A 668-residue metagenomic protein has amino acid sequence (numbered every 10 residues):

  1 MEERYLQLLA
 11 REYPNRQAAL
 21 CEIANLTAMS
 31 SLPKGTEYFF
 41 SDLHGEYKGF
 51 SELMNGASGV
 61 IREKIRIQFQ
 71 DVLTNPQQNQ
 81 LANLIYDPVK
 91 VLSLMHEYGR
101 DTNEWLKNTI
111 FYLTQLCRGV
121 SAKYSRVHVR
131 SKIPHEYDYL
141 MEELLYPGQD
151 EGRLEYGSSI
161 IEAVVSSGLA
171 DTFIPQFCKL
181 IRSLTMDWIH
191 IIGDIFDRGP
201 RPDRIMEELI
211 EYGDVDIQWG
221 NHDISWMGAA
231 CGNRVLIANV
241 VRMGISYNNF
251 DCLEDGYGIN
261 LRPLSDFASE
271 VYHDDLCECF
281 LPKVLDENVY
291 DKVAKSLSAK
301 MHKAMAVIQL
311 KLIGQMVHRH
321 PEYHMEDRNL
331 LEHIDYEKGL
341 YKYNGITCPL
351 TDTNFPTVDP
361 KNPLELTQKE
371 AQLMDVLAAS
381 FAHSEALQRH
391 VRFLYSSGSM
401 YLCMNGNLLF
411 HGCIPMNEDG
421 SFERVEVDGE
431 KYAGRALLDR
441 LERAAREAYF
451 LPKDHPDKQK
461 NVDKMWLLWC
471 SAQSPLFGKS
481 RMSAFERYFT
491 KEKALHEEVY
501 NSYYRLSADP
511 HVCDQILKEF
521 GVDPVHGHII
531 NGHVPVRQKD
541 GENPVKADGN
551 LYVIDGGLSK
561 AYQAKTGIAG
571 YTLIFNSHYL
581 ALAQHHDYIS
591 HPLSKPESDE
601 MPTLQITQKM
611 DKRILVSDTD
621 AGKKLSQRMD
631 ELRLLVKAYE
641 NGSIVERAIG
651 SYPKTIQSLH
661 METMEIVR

Functional and structural regions predicted by a protein language model:
M1-R668: Feature recognizes metal-dependent phosphohydrolase scaffolds
